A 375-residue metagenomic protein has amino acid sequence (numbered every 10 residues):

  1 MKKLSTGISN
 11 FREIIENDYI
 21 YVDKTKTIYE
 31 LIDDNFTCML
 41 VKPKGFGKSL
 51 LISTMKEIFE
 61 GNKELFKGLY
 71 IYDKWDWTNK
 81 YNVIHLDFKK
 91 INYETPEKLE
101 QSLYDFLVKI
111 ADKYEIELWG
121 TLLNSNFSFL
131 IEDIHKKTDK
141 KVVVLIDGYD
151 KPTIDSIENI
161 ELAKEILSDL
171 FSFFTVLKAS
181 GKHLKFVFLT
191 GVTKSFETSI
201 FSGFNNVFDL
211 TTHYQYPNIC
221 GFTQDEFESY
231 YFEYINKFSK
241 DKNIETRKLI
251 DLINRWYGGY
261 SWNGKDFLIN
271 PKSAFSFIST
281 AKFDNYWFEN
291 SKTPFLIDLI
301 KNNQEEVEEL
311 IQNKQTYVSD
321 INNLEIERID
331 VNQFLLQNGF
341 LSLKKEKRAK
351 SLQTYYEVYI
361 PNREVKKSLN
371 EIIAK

Functional and structural regions predicted by a protein language model:
M1-K375: Phosphate-binding site recognition
